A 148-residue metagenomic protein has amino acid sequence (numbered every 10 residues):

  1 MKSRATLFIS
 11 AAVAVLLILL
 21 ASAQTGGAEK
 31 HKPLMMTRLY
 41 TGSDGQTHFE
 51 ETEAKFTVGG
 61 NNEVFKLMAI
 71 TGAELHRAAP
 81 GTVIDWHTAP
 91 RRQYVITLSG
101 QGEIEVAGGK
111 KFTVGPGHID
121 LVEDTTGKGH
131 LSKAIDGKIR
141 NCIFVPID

Functional and structural regions predicted by a protein language model:
M1-A12: Bacterial N-terminal signal peptides that target proteins for export
S10-L20: Bacterial N-terminal signal peptides
Q24-M68: N-terminal secretory signal peptides
T41, E53-G59, T71-A89, D124-G127 (+1 more regions): Conserved short histidine dyad/triad with adjacent acidic residue
R77-A79, T88-I104: Short, conserved beta-strand element in jelly-roll/cupin
G108-T125: Short acidic-glycine-tyrosine-enriched beta hairpin
L121-T125, D136-D148: A short hydrophobic beta-strand segment most commonly corresponding to one strand of the jelly-roll/cupin
